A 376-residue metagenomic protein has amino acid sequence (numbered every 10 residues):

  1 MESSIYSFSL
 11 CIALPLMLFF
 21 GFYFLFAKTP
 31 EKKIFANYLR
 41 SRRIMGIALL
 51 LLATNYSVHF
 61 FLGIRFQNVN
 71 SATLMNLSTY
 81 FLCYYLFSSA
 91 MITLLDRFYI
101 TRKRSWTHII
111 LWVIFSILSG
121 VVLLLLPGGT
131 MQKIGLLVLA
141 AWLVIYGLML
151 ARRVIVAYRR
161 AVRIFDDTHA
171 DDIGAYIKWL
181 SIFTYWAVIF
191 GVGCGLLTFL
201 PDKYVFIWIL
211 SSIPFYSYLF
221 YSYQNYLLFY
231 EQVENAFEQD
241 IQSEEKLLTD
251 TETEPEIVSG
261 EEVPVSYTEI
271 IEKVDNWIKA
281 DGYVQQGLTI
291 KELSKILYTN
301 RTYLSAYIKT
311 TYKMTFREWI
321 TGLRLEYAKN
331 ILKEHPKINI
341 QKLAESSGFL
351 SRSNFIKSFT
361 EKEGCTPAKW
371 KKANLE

Functional and structural regions predicted by a protein language model:
M1-I117, I134, V138: N-terminal low-complexity or simple alpha-helical regulatory segments that function as activation/interaction modules
E2-L16, V121-V156, L200-I207: Extracellular-loop-to-transmembrane junctions of the mid-late helices
K32-T54, H108-I109, I134-L197, I207-Y216: Alpha-helical transmembrane segments of multi-pass integral membrane proteins
Y56-S71, V188-F206: Alpha-helical transmembrane segments and their membrane-interface junctions in multi-pass membrane proteins
N70-A90, L200-Y223: Hydrophobic alpha-helical transmembrane segments and immediately flanking/interface helices in integral membrane
M91-L95, L125-G129, I155-V162, Y223-F237: A cytosolic-side transmembrane-helix exit/cap motif
Y223-S347, S358-E361, C365-E376: Membrane-proximal linker segments that couple transmembrane helices to downstream signaling/catalytic modules
F355: Binding-interface segments
